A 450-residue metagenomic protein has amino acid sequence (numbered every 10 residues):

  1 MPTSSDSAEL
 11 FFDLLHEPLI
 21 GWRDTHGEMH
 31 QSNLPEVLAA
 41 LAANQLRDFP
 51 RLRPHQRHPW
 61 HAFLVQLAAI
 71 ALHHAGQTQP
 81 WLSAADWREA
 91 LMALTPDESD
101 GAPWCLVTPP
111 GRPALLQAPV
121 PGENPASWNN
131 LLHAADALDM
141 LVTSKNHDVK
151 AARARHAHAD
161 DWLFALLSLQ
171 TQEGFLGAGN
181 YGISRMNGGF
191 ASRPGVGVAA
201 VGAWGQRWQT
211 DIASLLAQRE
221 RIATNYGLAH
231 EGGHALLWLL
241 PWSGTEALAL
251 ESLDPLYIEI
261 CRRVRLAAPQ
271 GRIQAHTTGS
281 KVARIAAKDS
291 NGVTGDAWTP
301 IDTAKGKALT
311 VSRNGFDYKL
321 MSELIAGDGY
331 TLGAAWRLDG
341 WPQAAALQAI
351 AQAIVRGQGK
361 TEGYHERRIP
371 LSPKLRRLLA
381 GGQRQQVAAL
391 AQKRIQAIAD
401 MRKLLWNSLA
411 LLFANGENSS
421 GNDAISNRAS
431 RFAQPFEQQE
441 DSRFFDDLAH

Functional and structural regions predicted by a protein language model:
M1-T143, S168-H450: Extended alpha-helical scaffolding segments
K150-R153: Flanking scaffold residues of small Cys/His-coordinated metal-binding clusters
A159-W162: Cys/His-coordinated zinc-binding microdomains
